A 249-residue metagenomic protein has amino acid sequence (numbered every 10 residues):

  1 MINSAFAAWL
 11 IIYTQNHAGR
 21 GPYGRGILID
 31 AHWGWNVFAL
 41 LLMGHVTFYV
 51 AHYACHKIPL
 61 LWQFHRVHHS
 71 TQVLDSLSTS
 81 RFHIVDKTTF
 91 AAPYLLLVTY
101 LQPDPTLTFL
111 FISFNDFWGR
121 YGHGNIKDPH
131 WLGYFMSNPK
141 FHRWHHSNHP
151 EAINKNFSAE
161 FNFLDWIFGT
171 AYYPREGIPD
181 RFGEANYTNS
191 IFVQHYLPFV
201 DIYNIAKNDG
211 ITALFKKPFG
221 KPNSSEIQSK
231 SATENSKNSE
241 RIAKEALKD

Functional and structural regions predicted by a protein language model:
M1-R20, W33-F48: Specific transmembrane helices
I2-F6, V85-L97: Core segments of transmembrane alpha-helices that mediate helix-helix packing or line hydrophobic substrate/ligand
G26-Y53, F109, P129: Membrane-embedded alpha-helical segments that form the functional core of polytopic membrane enzymes, especially those
C55-H68: Juxtamembrane helix-loop transition segments at the membrane interface in multi-pass membrane proteins
L61, S70-R81, Q102, W118-D249: Cytosolic/stromal cytosol-facing helical appendages immediately following the last transmembrane segment
A91-Y100, D116-R120: Alpha-helical transmembrane segments of multipass membrane proteins
Y100-T108: Transmembrane helix interruption/hinge and helix-loop junction motifs
L107-N115: Hydrophobic core segments of alpha-helical transmembrane domains in multi-pass membrane proteins
